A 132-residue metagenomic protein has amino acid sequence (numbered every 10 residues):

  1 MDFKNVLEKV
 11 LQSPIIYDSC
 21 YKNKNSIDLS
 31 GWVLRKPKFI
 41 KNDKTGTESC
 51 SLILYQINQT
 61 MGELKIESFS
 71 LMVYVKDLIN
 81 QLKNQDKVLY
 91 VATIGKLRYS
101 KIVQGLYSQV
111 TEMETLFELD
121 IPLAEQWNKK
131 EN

Functional and structural regions predicted by a protein language model:
M1-N132: OB-fold and OB-like single-stranded nucleic-acid-recognition modules and their adjacent interaction interfaces
